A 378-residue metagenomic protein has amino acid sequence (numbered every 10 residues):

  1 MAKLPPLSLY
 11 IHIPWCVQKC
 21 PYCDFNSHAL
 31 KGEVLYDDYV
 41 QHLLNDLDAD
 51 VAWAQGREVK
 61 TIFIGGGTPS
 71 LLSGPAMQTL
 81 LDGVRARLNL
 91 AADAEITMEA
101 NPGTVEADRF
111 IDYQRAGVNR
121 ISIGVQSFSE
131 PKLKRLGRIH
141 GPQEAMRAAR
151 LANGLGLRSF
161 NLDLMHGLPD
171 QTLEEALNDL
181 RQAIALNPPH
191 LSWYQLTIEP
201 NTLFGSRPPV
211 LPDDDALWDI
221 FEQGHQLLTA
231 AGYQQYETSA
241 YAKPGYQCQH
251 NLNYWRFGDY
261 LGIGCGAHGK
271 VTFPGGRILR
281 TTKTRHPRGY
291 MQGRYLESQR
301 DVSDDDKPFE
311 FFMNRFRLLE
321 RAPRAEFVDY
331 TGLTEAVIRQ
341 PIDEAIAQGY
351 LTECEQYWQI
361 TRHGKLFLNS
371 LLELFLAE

Functional and structural regions predicted by a protein language model:
L4-L7, F25-W53, R57-T331: C-terminal scaffold of the Radical SAM
L9-I13: Short active-site neighborhood of thiol/selenol oxidoreductases, capturing the structured segment around
P14-S27: Local cysteine-cluster metal-coordination motifs and their immediate loop/turn environment, predominantly Fe-S cluster
W218, R362-K365: An alpha-helix initiation/capping motif
G332-E344: Short amphipathic alpha-helical interaction segments
I346-Q356: A short, conserved structural fragment
Y357-T361: Minor-groove-contacting beta-hairpin "wing" of winged helix-turn-helix DNA-binding domains
K365-E378: Short, amphipathic alpha-helical interaction segments positioned at domain boundaries
